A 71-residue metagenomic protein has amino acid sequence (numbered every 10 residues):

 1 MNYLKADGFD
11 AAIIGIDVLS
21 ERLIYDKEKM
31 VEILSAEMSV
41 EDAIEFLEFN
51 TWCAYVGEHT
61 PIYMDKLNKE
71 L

Functional and structural regions predicted by a protein language model:
M1-L71: C-terminal alpha-helical interaction appendages
